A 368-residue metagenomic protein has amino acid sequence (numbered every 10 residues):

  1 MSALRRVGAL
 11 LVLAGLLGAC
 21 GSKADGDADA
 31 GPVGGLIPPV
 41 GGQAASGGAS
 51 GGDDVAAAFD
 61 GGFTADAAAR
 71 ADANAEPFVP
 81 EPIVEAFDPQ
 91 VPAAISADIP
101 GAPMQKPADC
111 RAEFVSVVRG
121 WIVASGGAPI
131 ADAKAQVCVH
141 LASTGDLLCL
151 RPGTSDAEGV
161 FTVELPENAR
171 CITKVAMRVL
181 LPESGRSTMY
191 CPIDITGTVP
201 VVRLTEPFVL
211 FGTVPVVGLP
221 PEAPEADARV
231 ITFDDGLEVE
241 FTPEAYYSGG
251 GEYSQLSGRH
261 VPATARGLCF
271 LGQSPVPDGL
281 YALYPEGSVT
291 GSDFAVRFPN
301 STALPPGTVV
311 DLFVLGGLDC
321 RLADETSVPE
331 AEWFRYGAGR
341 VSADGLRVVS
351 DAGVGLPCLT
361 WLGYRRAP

Functional and structural regions predicted by a protein language model:
M1-A9: Bacterial N-terminal signal peptides that target proteins for export
L17-A19: C-terminal motif of bacterial Sec signal peptides marking the signal peptidase cleavage site
G21-A28: Bacterial lipoprotein signal-peptidase II cleavage site
G34-I37, G41, R70-V117, V123-G127: Beta-strand-rich domain onsets/edges
I83-A108, V117, P152-G153, E158 (+8 more regions): Proteolytic cleavage junctions
S116-V118, A124-D146, N168, T308: Short, ordered, surface-exposed loop/turn motifs in non-cytosolic proteins
I122-S125, V296-T302: Short amphipathic, basic-aromatic surface patches that mediate peripheral association with negatively charged
L141-L165: Short, acidic Ser/Thr/Gly-rich low-complexity loop/linker segments typical of extracellular and cell-surface proteins
